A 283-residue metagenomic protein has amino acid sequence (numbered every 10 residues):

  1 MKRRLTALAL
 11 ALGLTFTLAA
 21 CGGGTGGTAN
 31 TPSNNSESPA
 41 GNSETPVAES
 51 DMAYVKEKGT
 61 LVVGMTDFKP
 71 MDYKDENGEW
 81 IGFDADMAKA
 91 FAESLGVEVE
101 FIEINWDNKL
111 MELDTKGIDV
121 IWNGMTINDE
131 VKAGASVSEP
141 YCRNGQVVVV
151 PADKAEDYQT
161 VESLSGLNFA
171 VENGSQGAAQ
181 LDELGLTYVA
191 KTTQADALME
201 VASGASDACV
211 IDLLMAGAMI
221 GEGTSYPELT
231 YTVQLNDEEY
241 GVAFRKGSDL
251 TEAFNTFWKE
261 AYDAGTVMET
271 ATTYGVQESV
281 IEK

Functional and structural regions predicted by a protein language model:
F16-A20: C-terminal motif of bacterial Sec signal peptides marking the signal peptidase cleavage site
G22-G24, S36, A40-S43, A85-S94 (+2 more regions): Extended ligand-binding regions for polar small-molecule ligands
T31-P32, G41-G124: Extracytoplasmic small-molecule ligand-binding "clamshell" domains of the periplasmic binding protein/Venus flytrap
L61-V62, G96-E98, T115-N123, L167 (+2 more regions): Alpha-to-beta junction loops
G64-K69, I102-D107, K116, V120-N128 (+5 more regions): Beta->alpha turn/N-cap motifs
F101-E112, E156, N173-S175, V189-S203 (+1 more regions): Short helix-initiation/N-cap motifs at beta->coil->alpha
R143-V150, L213, G217-K259, E278-K283: Periplasmic-binding protein-like
P151-N168: Flexible hinge/capping segments at coil-to-helix
